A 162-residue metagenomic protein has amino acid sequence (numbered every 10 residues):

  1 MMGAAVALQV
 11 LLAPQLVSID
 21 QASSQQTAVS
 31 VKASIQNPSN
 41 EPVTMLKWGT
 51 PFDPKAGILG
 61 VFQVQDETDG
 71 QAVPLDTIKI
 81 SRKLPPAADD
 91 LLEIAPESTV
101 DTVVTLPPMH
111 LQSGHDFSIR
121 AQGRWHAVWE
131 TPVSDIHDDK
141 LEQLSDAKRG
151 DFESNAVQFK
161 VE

Functional and structural regions predicted by a protein language model:
M2-Q25, P38-N40, T44: Low-complexity, acidic Ser/Thr/Pro/Gly-rich terminal tails and inter-domain linkers that flank the onset of structured
V10, V17-I19, I35, F62-V64 (+3 more regions): Hydrophobic beta-strand residues in large extracellular and virion-surface proteins
T27-V31: Structural beta-strand segments of beta-rich domains
K32-Q36, T105, R120-R124: Residue-level recognition of well-ordered beta-strand positions that form the cores of beta-sheet-rich folds across
A33-P42, D66: Asparagine-centered strand-capping/turn motif at beta-strand->loop junctions
L46-E93: The feature marks short-to-medium sequence segments in extracytoplasmic or secretory-pathway proteins
L92-T105: Short Pro-Gly-centered flexible turn/kink motifs
P108-E162: Terminal connector regions
